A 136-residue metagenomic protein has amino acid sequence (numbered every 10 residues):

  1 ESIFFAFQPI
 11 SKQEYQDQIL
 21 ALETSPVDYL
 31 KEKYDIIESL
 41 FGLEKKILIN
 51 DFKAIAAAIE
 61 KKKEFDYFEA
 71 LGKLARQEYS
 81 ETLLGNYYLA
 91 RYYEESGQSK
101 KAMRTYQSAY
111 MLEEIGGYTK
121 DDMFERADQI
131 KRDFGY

Functional and structural regions predicted by a protein language model:
E1-L20: Catalytic loop of the DD-peptidase/beta-lactamase superfamily, centered on the K-T-G motif and neighboring
K12-Q16, V27-K33, E64, S99 (+1 more regions): Short amphipathic alpha-helical segments that mediate assembly, nucleic-acid/protein binding, or membrane association
I19-Y79, L84, M111: Alpha-helical adaptor scaffolds
N50-A54, L84-Y88, R104, T119-E125: Alpha-solenoid helical repeat scaffolds
A57, R91-E94, Q129: Residue-level recognition of tetratricopeptide repeat
E94, S99-Y118: TPR/TPR-like (Sel1-like) alpha-helical repeat modules
M111, A127-Y136: Extended amphipathic alpha-helical coiled-coil/heptad-repeat regions
